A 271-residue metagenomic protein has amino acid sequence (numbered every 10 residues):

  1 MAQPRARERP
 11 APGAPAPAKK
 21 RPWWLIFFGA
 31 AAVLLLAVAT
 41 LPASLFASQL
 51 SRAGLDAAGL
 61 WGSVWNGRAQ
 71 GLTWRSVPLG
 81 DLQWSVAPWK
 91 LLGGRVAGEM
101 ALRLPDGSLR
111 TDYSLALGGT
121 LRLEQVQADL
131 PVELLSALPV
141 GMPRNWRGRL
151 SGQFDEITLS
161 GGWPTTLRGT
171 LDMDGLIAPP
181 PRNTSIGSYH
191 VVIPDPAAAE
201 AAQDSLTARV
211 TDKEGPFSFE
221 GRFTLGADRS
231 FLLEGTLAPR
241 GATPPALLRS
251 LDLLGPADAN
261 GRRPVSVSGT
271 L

Functional and structural regions predicted by a protein language model:
A2-F28, S48, P180-L271: Extended terminal
R21-L41: N-terminal trafficking/processing presequences and adjacent post-cleavage segments of proteins routed to secretion
L34-G59: Aromatic-capped interface at the extracytoplasmic side of an N-terminal signal-anchor transmembrane helix
L55-N145, S151-D155: N-terminal beta-strand/beta-hairpin edge segment
Q70, S85, A101, S151-Q153 (+5 more regions): Residue-level recognition of well-ordered beta-strand positions that form the cores of beta-sheet-rich folds across
G98, L167-G169, L233: Transmembrane beta-strands of outer-membrane beta-barrel proteins
L104, L117, G175-I177, E214 (+1 more regions): Transmembrane beta-strands of outer-membrane beta-barrel pores
Y113-A199, Q203: Elongated, acidic membrane-bridging lipid-handling scaffolds and related periplasm/extracellular "bridge/tunnel" systems
